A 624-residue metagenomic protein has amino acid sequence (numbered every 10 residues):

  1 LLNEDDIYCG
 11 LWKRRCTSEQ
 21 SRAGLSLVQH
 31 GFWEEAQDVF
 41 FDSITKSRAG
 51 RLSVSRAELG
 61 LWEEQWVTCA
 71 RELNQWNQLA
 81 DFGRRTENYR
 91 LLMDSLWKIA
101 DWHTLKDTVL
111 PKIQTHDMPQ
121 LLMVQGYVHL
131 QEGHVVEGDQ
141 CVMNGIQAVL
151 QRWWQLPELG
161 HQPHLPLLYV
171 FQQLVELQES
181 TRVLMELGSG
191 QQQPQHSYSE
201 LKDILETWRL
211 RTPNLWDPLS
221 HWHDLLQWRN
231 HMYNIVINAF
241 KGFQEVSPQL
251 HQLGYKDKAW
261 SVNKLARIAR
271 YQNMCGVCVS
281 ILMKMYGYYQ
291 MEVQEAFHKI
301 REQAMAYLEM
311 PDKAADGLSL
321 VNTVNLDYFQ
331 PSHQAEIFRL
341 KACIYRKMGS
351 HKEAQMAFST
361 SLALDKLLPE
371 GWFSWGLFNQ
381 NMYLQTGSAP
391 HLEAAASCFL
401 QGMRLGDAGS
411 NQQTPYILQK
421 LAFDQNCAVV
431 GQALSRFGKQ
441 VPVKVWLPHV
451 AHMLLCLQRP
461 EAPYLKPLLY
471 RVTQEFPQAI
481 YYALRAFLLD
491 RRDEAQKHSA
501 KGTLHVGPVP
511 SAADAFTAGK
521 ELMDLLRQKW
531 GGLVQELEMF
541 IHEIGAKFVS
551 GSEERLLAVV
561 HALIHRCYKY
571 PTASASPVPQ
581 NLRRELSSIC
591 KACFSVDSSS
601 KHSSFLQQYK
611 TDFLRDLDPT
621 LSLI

Functional and structural regions predicted by a protein language model:
L1, D203-D365: Alpha-solenoid helical-repeat scaffolds
L1-N3, K13-R22, G31, V54-E63 (+10 more regions): Generic helix N-cap/helix-start motif at coil->alpha-helix transitions
L2, L27, A70, L96 (+8 more regions): Residue at a conserved register position within TPR or TPR-like alpha-solenoid repeats
D6, G31, R51, A100 (+9 more regions): Short coil/turn linking the two alpha-helices of tandem helical-hairpin repeats
S21-Q29, E64-T68, R90-S95, Q120-V128 (+8 more regions): "A position-specific structural signal for the A-helix of alpha-solenoid helical repeats
L265, Y271-Q272, V279, M291-Q294 (+6 more regions): Conserved, structured core domains in eukaryotic proteins
